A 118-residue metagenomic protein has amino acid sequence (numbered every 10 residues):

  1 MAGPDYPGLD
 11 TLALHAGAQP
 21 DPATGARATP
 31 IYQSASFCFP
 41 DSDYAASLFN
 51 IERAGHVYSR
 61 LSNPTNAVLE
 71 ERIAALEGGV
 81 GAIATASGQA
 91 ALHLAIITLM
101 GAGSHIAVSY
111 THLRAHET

Functional and structural regions predicted by a protein language model:
M1-R53, L61: N-terminal glycine-rich, Lys/His-bearing helix-loop that initiates the first secondary-structure elements of many
D21-A26, A74-L76, T98-L99: Solvent-exposed alpha-helices and their adjacent loops that cap or buttress functional pockets in soluble metabolic
D41-A90, R114: Conserved N-terminal alpha-helix of the aminotransferase class I/II PLP-enzyme fold
G78-V80, M100-G103: Short helix-loop-beta connector
T85-A86, L94, A107-Y110: Structural motif
H93-T98, R114: Hydrophobic alpha-helical segments in the ANL/AMP-binding
T111-T118: Conserved small/polar residues in nucleotide/adenosyl-binding loops
